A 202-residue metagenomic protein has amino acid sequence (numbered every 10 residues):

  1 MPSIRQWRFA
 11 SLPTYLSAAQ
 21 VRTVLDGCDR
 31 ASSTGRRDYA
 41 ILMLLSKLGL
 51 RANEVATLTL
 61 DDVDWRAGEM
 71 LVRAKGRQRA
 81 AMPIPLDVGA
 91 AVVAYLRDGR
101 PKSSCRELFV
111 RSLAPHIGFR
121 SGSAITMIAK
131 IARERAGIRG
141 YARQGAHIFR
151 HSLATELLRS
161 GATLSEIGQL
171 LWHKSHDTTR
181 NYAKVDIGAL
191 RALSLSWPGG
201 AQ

Functional and structural regions predicted by a protein language model:
M1-Q202: Conserved catalytic core of the tyrosine transesterase superfamily
